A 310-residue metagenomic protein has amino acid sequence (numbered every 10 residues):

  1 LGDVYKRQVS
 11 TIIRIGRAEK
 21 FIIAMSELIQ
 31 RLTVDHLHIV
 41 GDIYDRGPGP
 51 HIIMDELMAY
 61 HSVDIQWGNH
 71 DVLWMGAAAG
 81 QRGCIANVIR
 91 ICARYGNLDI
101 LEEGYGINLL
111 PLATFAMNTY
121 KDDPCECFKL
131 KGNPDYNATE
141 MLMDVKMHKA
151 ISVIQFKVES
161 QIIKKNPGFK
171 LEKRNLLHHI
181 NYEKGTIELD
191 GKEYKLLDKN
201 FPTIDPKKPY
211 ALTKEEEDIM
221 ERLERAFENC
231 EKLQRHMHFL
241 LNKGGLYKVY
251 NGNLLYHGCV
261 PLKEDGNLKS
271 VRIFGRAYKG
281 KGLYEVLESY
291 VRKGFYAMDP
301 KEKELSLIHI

Functional and structural regions predicted by a protein language model:
L1-L32: Low-complexity, highly charged intrinsically disordered N-terminal segments that act as targeting/localization
V4, I53-L57, A78-I91, P261-K279: Short secondary-structure boundary/capping segments
V4-Y5, N69, I310: Short, small-residue-biased leader/transition segments that mark boundaries at the very start of proteins
H38-G41, D64-G68, L255-Y256: Active-site neighborhood of phospho(di)ester-bond hydrolases with catalytic His/Asp-centered motifs
D45-G47, H70-M75: Active-site environment of divalent metal-dependent phosphoester hydrolases
W74, Q81-G104: A catalytic-pocket lid/entrance helix-loop region that shapes and gates access to the active site across common
Y95-T213: Non-catalytic, alpha-helical, charged scaffold/linker segments that couple or flank catalytic or architectural cores
I162-K207, A211-M220, E224-I308: Extended, H/D-rich, highly charged conserved domains that either
